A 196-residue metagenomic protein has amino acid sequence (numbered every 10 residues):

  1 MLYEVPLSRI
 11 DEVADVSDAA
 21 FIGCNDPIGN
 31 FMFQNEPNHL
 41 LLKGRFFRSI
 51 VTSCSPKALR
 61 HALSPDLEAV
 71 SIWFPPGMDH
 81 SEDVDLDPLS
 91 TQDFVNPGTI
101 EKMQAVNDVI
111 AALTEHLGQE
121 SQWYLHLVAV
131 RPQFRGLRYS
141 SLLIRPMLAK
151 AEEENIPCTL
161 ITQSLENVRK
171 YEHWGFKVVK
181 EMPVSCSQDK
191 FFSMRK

Functional and structural regions predicted by a protein language model:
M1-D15, A19-I28: A short beta-loop-alpha structural element at the N-terminal edge of CoA-dependent acyl/N-acetyltransferase catalytic
N25-R48: Conserved GNAT-fold acetyl-CoA-binding loop/helix
L41-A62, E68-A69, E120-Y124: A short helix-loop-beta-strand connector motif used in the catalytic cores of GNAT acetyltransferases and, in some
R60-L63, I72-F74, S193-K196: Short, well-ordered beta-strand micro-motif
L67-R131, R135, C186: Conserved acyl-donor/pantetheine-binding loop and adjacent beta-alpha core of acyl/acetyltransferases and related
S121-W123, K150-Q163: Conserved GNAT acetyl-CoA-binding A-motif
V130, G136-A149: Conserved acetyl-CoA-binding loop-helix of GNAT-fold acetyltransferases
S141, E153-N155, S164-M182, S187: Conserved active-site alpha-helix within GNAT-family acetyltransferase domains
